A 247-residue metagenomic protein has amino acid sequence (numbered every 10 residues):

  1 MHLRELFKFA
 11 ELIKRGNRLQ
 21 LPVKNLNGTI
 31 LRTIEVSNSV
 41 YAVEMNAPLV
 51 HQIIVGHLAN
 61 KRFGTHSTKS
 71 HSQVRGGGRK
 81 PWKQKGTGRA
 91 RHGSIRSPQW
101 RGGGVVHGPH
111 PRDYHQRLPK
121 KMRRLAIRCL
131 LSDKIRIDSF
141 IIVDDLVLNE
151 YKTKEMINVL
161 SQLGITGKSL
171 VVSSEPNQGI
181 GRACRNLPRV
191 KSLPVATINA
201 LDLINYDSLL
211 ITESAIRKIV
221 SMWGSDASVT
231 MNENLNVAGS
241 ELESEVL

Functional and structural regions predicted by a protein language model:
M1-F63, P109-L247: Extended polybasic, low-complexity segments that bind anionic RNA or targeting/receptor surfaces
A47-K85: A short, flexible low-complexity segment enriched in Lys/Arg and Gly/Pro that occurs in N-terminal basic tails
H71-H107: Glycine/serine-rich anion-binding loops at beta->alpha junctions that coordinate negatively charged ligand groups
